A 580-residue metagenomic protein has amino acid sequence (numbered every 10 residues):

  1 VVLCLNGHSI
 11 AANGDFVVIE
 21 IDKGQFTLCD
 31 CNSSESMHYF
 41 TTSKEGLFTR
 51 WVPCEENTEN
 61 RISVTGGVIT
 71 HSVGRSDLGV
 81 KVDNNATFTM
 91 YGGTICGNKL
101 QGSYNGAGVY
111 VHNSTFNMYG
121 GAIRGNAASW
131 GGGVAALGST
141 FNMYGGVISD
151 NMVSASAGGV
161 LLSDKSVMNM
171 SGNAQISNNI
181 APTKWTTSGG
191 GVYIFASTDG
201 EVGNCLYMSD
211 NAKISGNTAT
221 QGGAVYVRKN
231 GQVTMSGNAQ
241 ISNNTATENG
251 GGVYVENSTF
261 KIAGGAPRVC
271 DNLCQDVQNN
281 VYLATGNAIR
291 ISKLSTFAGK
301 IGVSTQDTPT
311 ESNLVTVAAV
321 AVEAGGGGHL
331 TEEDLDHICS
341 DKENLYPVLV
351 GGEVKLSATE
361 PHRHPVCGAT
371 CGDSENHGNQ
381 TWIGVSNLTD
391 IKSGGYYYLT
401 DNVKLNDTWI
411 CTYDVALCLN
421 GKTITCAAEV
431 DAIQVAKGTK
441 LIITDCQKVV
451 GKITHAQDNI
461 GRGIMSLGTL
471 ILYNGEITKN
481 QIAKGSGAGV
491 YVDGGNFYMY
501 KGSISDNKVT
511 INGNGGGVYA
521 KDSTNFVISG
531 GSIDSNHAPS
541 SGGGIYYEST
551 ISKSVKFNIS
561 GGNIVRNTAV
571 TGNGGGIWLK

Functional and structural regions predicted by a protein language model:
V1, L5-D15, G394-V415, L419-A428: N-terminal extracellular ligand-recognition/capping segment immediately after the signal peptide
V1-V2, V18-K99, V109-A127, V134-M152 (+13 more regions): Surface-exposed loop/turn motifs in large extracellular/passenger domains
N6-G7, T94, K355-P361, N420-G421 (+1 more regions): Secondary-structure transition/turn motif
G7-A12, G67-S72, G125, L273 (+5 more regions): Short, solvent-exposed secondary-structure boundary motifs
A11-N13, S34-Y39, C54-E55, S63 (+10 more regions): Extracellular adhesion/carbohydrate-binding repeat motifs centered on closely spaced tryptophans
A219-T220, T247, P539-S540, T571: Structural motif
A263-G394: Extracellular/surface-exposed low-complexity segments
